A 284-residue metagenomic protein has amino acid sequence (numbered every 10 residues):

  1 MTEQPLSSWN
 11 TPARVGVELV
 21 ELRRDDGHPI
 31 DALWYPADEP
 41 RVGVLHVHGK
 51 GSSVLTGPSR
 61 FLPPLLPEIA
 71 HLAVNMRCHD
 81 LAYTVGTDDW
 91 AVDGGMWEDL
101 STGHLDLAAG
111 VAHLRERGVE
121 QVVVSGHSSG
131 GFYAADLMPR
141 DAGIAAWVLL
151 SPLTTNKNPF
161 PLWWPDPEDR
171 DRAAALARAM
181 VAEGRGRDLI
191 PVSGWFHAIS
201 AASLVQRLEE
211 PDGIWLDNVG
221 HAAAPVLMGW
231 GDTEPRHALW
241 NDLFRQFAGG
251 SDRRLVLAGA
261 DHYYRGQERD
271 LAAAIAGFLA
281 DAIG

Functional and structural regions predicted by a protein language model:
T2-A37: N-terminal cap/lid segment of alpha/beta-hydrolase-fold proteins
P5-W9, G16, G95-H104, G143-A276: The alpha/beta-hydrolase serine catalytic core
D38-R77, V85: Short, surface-exposed "cap/lid" segments of acyl-processing enzymes
H46-K50, S128, G231: Glycine-rich His-Gly loop
N75-G86, L153, A260-D261: Short beta-to-alpha linker loops that shape the active-site pocket of alpha/beta-hydrolase fold enzymes
D80-V119: Catalytic nucleophile-loop/oxyanion-hole region of alpha/beta-hydrolase and closely related hydrolase-like folds
V124-G126, L150: Short beta-strand immediately N-terminal to the catalytic nucleophile in serine-hydrolase-like folds
G126-G130, A134: Gly/Ala-rich beta-loop-alpha elbow adjacent to hydrolase catalytic centers
